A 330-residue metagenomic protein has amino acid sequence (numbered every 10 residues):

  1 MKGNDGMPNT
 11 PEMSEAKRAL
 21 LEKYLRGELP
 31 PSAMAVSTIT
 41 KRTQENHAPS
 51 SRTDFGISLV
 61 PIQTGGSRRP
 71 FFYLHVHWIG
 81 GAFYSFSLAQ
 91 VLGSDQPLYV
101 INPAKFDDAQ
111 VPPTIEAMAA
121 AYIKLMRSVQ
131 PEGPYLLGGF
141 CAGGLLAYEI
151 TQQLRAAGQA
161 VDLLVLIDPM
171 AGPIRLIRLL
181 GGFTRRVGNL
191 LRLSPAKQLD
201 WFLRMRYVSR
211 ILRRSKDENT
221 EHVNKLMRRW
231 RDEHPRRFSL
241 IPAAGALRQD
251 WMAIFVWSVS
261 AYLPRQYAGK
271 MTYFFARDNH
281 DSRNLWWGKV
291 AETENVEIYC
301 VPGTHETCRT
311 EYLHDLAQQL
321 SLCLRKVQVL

Functional and structural regions predicted by a protein language model:
M1-D5: Short, Lys/Arg-enriched N-terminal segments with co-localized hydrophobic residues within the first ~10-30 amino acids
T10, E15-L29, A35-L330: A hydrolase-biased, glycine/serine/histidine/acidic-enriched motif that marks catalytic-domain neighborhoods in diverse
